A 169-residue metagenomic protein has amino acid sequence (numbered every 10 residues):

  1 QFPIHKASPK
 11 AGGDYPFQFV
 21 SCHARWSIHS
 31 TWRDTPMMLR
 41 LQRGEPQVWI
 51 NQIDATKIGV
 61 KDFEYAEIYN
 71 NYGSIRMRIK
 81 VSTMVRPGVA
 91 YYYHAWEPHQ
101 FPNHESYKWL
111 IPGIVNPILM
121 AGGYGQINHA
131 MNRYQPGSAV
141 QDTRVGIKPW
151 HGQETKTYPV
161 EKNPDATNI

Functional and structural regions predicted by a protein language model:
Q1-P36: Long, low-complexity segments enriched in small/aliphatic residues
S30, T35-W49, I53-I169: Long, contiguous, secondary-structure-rich segments that constitute the structural scaffold of globular domains
